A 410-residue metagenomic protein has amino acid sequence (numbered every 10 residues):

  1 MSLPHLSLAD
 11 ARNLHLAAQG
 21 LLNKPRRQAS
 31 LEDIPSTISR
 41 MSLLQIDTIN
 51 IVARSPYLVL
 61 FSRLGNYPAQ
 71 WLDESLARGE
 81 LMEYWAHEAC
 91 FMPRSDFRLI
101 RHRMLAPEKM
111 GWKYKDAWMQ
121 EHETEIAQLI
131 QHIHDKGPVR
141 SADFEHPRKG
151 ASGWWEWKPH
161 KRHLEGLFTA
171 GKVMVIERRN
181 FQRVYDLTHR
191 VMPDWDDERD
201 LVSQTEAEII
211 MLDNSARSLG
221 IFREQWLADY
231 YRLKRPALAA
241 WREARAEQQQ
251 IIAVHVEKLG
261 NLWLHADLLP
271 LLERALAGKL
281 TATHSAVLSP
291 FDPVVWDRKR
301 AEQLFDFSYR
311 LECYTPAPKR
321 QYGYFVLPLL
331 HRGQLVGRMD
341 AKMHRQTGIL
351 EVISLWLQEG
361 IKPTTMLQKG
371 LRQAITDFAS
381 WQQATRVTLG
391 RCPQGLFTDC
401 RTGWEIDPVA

Functional and structural regions predicted by a protein language model:
M1-L288, D292-V295, R300, L304-L311 (+3 more regions): Long, low-complexity intrinsically disordered regions
